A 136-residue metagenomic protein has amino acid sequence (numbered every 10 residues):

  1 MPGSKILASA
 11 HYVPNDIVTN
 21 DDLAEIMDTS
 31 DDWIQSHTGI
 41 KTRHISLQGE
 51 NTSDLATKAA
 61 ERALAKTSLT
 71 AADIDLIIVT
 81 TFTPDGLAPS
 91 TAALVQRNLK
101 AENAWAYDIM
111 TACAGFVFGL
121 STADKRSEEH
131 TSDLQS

Functional and structural regions predicted by a protein language model:
M1-D75, L99: Conserved "HGTGT" condensation-loop signature of ketosynthase/thiolase-family condensing enzymes that catalyze
L7-S9, T80, L134: Short hydrophobic segments within beta-strands
H11, T111, S136: Short, glycine/acidic-enriched loop or turn micro-motifs at the edges of active sites
Q35-D54, T81-E128: Conserved catalytic cysteine-centered active-site region of acyl-thioester-dependent Claisen-condensing enzymes
A72, A104, S132: Nucleotide donor/acceptor-binding cores
D75-T81: Short glycine-rich or small-residue beta-strand-to-loop segments that form or flank ligand, phosphate, metal/Fe-S
E129-S136: Conserved small/polar residues in nucleotide/adenosyl-binding loops
